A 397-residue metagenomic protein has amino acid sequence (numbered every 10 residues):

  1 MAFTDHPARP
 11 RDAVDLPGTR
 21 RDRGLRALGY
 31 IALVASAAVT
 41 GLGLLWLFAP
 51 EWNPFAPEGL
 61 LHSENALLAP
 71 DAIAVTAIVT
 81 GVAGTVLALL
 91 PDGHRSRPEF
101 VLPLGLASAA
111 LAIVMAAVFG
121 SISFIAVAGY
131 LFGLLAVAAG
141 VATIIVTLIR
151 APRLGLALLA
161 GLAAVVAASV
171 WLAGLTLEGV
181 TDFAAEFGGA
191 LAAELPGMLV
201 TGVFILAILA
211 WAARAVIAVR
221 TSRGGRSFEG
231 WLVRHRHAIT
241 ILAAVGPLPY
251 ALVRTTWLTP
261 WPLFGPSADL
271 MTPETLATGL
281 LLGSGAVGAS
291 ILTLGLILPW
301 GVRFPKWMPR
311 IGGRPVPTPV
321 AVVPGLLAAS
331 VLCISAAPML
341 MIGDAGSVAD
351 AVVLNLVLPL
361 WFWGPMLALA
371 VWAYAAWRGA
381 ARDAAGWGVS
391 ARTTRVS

Functional and structural regions predicted by a protein language model:
M1-F132: N-terminus-biased targeting/localization segments
A2-A27, H94-L102, V219-A238, K306-R314 (+1 more regions): Membrane-interfacial, low-structure loops and terminal tails that flank and connect transmembrane helices in multi-pass
R20-S36, L102-G105, I149-A163, G197-V200 (+3 more regions): Alpha-helical transmembrane segments and their helix-start/interface "positive-inside/aromatic belt" motifs in integral
L33-L45, A110-A117, A160-E178, T201-A210 (+3 more regions): Alpha-helical transmembrane segments of multi-pass integral membrane proteins
G43-V75, V118-L135, W171-T201, V253-L281 (+1 more regions): Membrane interfacial helix motifs at helix-loop boundaries and amphipathic/re-entrant anchors
I73-V86, L135-T147, V200-V219, S284-T293 (+1 more regions): Hydrophobic cores of alpha-helical transmembrane segments in multi-pass inner/ER membrane proteins, independent
D92, L148-L154, A212-E229, I297-W307 (+1 more regions): Cytosolic juxtamembrane helix at the C-terminal end of the final transmembrane segment
P249-L252, P273-S290, L294-V302, R314-M366 (+1 more regions): Hydrophobic multi-pass inner-membrane translocation pores used for secretion and envelope-lipid/glycan export
